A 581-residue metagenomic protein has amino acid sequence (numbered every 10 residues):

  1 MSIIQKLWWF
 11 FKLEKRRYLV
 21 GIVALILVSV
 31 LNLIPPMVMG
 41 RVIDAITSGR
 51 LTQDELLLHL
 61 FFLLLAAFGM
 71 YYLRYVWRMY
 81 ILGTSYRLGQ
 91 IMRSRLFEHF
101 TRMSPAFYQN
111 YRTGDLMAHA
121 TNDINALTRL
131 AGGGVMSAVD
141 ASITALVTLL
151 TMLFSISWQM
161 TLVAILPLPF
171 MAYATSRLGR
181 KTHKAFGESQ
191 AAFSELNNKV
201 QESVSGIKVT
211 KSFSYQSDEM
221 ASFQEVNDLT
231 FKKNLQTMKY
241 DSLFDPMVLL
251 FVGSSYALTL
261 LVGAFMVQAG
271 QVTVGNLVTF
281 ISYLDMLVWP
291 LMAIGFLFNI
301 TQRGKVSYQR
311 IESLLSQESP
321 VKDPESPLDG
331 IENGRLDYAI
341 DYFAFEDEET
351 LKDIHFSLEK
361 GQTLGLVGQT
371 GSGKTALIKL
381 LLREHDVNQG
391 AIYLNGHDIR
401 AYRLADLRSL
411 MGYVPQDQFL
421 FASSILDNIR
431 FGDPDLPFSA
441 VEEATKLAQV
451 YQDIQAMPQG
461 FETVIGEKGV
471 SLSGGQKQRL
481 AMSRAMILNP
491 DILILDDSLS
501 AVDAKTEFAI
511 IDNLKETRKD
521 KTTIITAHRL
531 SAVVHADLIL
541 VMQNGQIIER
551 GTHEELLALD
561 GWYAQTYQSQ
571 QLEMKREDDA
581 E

Functional and structural regions predicted by a protein language model:
M1-K15, L116: A short amphipathic helical element positioned immediately N-terminal to and/or at the very start of a transmembrane
K15, P105-A106, N122-A131, V135 (+8 more regions): An intracellular "coupling" helix at the cytosolic face of ABC transporter transmembrane type-1 domains
Y18-L73, F154-Q159, V274: Transmembrane helix-loop-helix hairpins at lipid-water interfaces of multipass membrane proteins, especially the type-1
V23, I34, T121-L166, F251-S255 (+1 more regions): Hydrophobic alpha-helical transmembrane segments of ABC transporter permease domains
F100, F223, I311, Y338-I340: Conserved catalytic Walker-motif region of ABC-type ATPase nucleotide-binding domains
Y215, K239, M286-L314: Cytosolic ends of transmembrane helices, especially the final helix of ABC transmembrane type-1 domains
D329-E581: ABC-type nucleotide-binding domain
